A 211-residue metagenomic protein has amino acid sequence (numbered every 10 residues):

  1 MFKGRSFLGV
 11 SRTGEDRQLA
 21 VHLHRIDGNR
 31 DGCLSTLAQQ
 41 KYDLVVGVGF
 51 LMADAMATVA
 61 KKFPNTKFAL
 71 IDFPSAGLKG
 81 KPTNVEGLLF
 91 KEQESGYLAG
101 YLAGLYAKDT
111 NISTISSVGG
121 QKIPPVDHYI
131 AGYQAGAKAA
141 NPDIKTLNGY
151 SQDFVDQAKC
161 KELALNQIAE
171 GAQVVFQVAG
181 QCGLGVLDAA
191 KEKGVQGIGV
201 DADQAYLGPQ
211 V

Functional and structural regions predicted by a protein language model:
M1-V211: A residue-level marker of the well-folded mature domains of exported/periplasmic proteins
